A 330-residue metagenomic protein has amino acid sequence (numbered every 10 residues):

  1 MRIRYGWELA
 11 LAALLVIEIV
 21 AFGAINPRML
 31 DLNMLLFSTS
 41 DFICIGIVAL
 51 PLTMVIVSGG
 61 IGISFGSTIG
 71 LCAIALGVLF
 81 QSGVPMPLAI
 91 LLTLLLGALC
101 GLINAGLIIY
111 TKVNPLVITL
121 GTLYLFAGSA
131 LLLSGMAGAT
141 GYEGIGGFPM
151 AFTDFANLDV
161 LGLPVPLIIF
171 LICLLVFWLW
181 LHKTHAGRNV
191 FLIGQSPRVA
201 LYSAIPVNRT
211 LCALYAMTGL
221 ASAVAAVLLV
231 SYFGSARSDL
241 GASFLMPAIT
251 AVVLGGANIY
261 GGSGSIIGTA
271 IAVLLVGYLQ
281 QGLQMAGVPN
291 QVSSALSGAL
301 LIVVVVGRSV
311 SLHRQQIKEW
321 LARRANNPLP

Functional and structural regions predicted by a protein language model:
M1-A49, G83-L88, D159, I205 (+2 more regions): Membrane-interfacial amphipathic/re-entrant helices at transmembrane-helix boundaries
M1-I3, S58-I61, L99-G144, W180-H185 (+2 more regions): Short loop segments and helix-boundary regions at transmembrane helix junctions of multi-pass inner-membrane proteins
M1-V20, Q195, Y202-R209, L283-P330: Cytosolic-side transmembrane-helix boundaries in multi-pass membrane proteins
E18-S82, L107-V113, V252, G256-I266 (+1 more regions): Single transmembrane alpha-helix segments in multi-pass membrane proteins
I25-F37, L131-A137, A156, L181-G187 (+2 more regions): Inter-helical junctions in multi-pass inner-membrane proteins, predominant in energy-converting antiporter-like
P85-T93, L99-N104, I108, D159-A236: Helix-loop-helix "hairpin" substructures at the membrane interface of multi-pass membrane proteins
P115-K183, T210-A213, Y232-G241, V292 (+1 more regions): Transmembrane helix-bundle core of multi-pass membrane transporters and related energy-transducing complexes
Y215, S222, Y232-G298: Transmembrane alpha-helical segments in multi-pass inner-membrane proteins
